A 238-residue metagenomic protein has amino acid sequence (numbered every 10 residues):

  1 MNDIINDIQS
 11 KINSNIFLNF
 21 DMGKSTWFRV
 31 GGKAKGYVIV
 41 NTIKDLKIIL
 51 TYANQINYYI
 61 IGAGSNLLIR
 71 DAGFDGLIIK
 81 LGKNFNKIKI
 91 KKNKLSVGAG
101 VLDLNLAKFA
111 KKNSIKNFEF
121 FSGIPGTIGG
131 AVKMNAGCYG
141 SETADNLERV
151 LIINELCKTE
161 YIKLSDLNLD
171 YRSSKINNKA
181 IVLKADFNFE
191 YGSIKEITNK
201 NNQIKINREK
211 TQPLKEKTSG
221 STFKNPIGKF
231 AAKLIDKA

Functional and structural regions predicted by a protein language model:
M1, L46, A99, D103 (+4 more regions): Generic structural signal for well-ordered, non-membrane alpha-helical segments in soluble metabolic enzymes
M1-I128: Anion-binding (especially nucleotide phosphate/pyrophosphate-binding) glycine-rich loop and adjoining beta-alpha core
I16, M22, F28, I88 (+6 more regions): Short clusters of hydrophobic/aromatic residues that line enzyme substrate/ligand-binding pockets
F17-L18, K24, I153-N154, T159-A238: Phosphate/pyrophosphate- and phosphate-bearing ligand-binding catalytic cores of soluble enzymes
G31, V38-I43, L68-N86, K133-L164 (+1 more regions): Structural signature of FAD isoalloxazine-binding scaffolds in flavoprotein oxidoreductases
A63, L104, M134-A136, S165-L169: Short acidic (Asp/Glu) patches
N117-E148, T218: A gly/ser-rich beta-alpha-beta helix-loop segment of oxidoreductase catalytic cores
